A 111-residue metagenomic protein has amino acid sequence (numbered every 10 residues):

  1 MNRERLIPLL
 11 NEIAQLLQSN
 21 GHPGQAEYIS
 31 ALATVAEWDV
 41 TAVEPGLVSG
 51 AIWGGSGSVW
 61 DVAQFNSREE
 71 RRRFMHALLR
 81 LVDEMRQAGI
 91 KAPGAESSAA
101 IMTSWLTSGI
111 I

Functional and structural regions predicted by a protein language model:
M1-A33, S97-I110: Short terminal alpha-helical segments
R3-L6, V43, L81-V82, A88: Solvent-exposed, well-ordered amphipathic alpha-helical segments that flank/support binding or catalytic loops
S19, V48, I52-G55, Q87 (+2 more regions): Intrinsically disordered, low-complexity segments enriched in small/polar residues
D39-M75: Short, charged early-sequence alpha-helical segments and their helix-coil boundaries
W60-I111: Amphipathic alpha-helical binding modules
